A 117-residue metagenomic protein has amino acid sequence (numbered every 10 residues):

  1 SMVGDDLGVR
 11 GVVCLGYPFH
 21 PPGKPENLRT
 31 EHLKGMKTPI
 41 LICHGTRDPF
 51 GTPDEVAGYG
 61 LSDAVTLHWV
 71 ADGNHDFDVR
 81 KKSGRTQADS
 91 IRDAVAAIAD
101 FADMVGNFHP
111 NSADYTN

Functional and structural regions predicted by a protein language model:
S1-T38: Primarily recognizes the serine-hydrolase "nucleophile elbow" in alpha/beta-hydrolase and SGNH/GDSL folds
G4-D5, A57-L61: Short, solvent-exposed amphipathic alpha-helical segments in soluble enzyme and RNA/protein-processing domains
P18, R47-D48, N74: Catalytic metal-binding/acid-base residues of hydrolase active sites
G35-K37, I42-H44, D48, V70: Short beta-strand/loop motif that positions the catalytic acidic residue of the alpha/beta-hydrolase fold
P49-E55: Conserved alpha/beta-hydrolase "acid-adjacent" motif
A64-T66: Conserved beta-strand segments of alpha/beta enzyme cores
G73, F77, K81-N117: Catalytic active-site module of serine/aspartate enzymes centered on a nucleophile-bearing elbow/loop
